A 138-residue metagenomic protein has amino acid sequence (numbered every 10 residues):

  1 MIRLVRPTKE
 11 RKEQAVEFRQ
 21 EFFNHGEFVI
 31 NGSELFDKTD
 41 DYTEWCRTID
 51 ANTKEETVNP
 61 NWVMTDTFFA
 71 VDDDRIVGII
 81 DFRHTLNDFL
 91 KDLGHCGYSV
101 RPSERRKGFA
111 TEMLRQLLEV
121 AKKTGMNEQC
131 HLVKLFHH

Functional and structural regions predicted by a protein language model:
M1-H95: GNAT-family acyltransferases
V5, C130-H131: Short catalytic-loop micro-motif centered on adjacent basic/acidic residues
V71, L86, H95-R106, K134: A short, internal acetyl-CoA/4′-phosphopantetheine-binding micro-motif in the GNAT/acyltransferase core
Y98-V100, R106-K123: Conserved acetyl-CoA-binding loop-helix of GNAT-fold acetyltransferases
N127: Short acidic/polar active-site loop segments enriched in Thr and Asp
H131-H138: Conserved beta-strand-loop-alpha-helix junction that forms the acyl-donor binding cleft
